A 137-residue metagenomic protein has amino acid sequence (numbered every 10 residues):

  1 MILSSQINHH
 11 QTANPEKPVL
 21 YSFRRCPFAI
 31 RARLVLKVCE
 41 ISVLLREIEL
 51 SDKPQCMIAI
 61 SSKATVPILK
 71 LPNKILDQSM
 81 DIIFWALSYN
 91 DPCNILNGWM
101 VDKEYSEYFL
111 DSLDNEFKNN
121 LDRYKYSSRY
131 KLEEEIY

Functional and structural regions predicted by a protein language model:
M1-Y137: GST-like domain detector, emphasizing the conserved glutathione-binding G-site in the N-terminal thioredoxin-like
